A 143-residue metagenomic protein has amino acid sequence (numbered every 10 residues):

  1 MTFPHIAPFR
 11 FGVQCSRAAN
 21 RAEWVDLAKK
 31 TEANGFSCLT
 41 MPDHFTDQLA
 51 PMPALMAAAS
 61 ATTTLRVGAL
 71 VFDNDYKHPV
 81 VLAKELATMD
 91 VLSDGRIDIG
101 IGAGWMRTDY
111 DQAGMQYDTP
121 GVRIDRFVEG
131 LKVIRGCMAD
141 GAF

Functional and structural regions predicted by a protein language model:
M1-L65: N-terminal beta1-alpha1-beta2 module of alpha/beta enzyme domains
H5-A18, Y76-F143: Flexible, glycine-rich active-site loops centered on histidine and acidic residues that chelate a metal or position
L39, V67, I97-I99: Hydrophobic residues within beta-strands of alpha/beta enzymes
H44-L49, A69-K77: Active-site nucleophile and cofactor-binding loops and adjacent substrate-binding regions of central metabolic enzymes
R66, L70, D109-D111: A generic, residue-level signal for flexible/boundary positions that often mark functional hotspots
